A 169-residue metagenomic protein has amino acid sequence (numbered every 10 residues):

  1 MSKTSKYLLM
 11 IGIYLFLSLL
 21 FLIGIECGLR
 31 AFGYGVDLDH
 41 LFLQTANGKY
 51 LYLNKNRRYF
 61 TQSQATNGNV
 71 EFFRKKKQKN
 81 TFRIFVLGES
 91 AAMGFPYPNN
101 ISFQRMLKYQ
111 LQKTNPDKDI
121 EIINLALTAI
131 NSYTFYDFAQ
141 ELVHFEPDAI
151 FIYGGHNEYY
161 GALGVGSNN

Functional and structural regions predicted by a protein language model:
S2-I11: Membrane-helix interfacial "entry" motifs
M10-C27: Hydrophobic membrane-insertion alpha-helices, especially the h-region of bacterial N-terminal signal peptides
F32-Q110, T114-N115: Membrane/wall-proximal cationic-aromatic binding patches
G35-Q44, Y133-N169: Interaction-surface signature
R83-V86, E121-A126, A149-Y153: Structural recognition of the beta-strand scaffold that forms the well-ordered cores of secreted hydrolase catalytic
S90-M93, L127-S132, H156-Y160: Solvent-exposed loop/turn segments at secondary-structure junctions within structured extracellular/periplasmic domains
Q104-L107, K118-Y133: Mobile, glycine- and charge-enriched loop segments and immediately flanking short secondary-structure elements within
